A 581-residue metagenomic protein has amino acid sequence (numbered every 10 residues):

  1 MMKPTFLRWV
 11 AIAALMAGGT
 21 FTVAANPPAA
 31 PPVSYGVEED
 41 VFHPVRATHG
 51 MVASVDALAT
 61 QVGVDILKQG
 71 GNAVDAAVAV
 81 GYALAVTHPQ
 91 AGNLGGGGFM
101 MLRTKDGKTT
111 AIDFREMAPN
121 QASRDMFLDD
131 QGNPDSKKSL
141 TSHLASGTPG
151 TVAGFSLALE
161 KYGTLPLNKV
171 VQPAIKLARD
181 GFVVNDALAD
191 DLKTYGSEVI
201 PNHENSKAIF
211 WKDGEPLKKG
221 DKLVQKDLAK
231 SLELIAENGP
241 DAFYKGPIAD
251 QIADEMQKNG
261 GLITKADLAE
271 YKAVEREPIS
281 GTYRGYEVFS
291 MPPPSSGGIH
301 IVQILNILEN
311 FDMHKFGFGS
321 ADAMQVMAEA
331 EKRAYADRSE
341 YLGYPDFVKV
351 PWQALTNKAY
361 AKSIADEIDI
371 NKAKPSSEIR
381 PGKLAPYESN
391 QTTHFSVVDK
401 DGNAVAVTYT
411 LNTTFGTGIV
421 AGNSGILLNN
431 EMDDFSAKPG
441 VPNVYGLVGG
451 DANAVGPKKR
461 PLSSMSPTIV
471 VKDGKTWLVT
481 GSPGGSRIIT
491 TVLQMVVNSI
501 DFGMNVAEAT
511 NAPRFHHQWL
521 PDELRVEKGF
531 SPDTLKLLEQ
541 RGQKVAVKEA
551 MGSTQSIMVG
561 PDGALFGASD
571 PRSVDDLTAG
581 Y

Functional and structural regions predicted by a protein language model:
M1-A11: Bacterial N-terminal signal peptides that target proteins for export
V10-T20: Bacterial N-terminal signal peptides
N26-Q61, A73-V74, V78-N238, F243-K245 (+3 more regions): Noncatalytic scaffold domains of N-terminal-nucleophile
I66-L67, A153-K161, N238-K245, D250 (+1 more regions): Alpha-helical support elements that line or immediately flank enzyme active sites and cofactor-binding pockets
V86-A111, L262-T264, A404-K472, F502 (+1 more regions): Active-site rim segments in enzyme catalytic domains, especially the processed small/beta chain of N-terminal
E275, S389-T392, T414, S463-M465: Short, small/polar residue-rich loop motifs at catalytic or cofactor-binding pockets
F311-L411, N423-S424, P439-G440, V448: Internal maturation/activation junctions in enzymes
K438, K459, V492, D501-E549: Extended C-terminal subregions enriched in glycine
